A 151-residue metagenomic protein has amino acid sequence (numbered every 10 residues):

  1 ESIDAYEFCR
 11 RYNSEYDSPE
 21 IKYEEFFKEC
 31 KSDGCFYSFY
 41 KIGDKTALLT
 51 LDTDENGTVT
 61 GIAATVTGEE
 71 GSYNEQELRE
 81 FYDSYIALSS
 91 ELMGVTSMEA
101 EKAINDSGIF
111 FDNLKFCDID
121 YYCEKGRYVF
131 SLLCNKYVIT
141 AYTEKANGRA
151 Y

Functional and structural regions predicted by a protein language model:
E1-E24: N-terminal low-complexity, Pro/Thr/Ser-rich intrinsically disordered segments that act as propeptides or flexible
Y6, T46, D54-N56, Q76 (+3 more regions): Intrinsic disorder/low-complexity detector
E7, F36, E55-V59, I86 (+3 more regions): Low-complexity, compositionally biased segments
R10-R11, R79, R127, R149: Arginine residue identity/basic-tract feature
S18-L51, G94-L133: A cross-family detector of function-defining hotspots
L48-F111: Long, charged/polar, surface-exposed segments that mediate recognition or autoinhibition
Y122-Y151: Extracellularly exposed regions in secreted/surface proteins, prominently low-complexity, repeat-rich
